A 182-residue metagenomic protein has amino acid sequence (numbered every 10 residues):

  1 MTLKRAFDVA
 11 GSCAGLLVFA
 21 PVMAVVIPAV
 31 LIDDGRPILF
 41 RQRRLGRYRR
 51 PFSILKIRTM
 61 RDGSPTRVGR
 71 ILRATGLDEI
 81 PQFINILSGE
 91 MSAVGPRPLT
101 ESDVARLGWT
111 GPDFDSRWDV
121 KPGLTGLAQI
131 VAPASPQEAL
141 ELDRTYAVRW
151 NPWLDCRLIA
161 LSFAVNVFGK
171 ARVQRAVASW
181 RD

Functional and structural regions predicted by a protein language model:
M1-R61, R157-D182: A hydrophobic, helix-centered structural microdomain
T2-R5, S64, G76-E79, P152-D155: An acidic site on a long C-lobe helix of protein kinase domains
A24-P28, R41-R43, I80, P112-R117 (+1 more regions): Intrinsically disordered, low-complexity boundary segments flanking structured domains
A29, Q42, R97, R106 (+4 more regions): Juxtamembrane helix-loop transition sites at the ends of transmembrane segments in multi-pass membrane proteins
L31-I32, A74, I86, P133: Conserved catalytic core of Hanks-type protein kinase domains
P37-A74, L124-L142: Short, glycine-rich, amphipathic interfacial segments at transmembrane boundaries or analogous
G63-K121, I159, N166: A short, structured surface patch at a secondary-structure boundary
R117, P122, L127-R181: Cytosol-/stroma-facing membrane-proximal "stalk/adaptor" domains immediately downstream of transmembrane anchors
